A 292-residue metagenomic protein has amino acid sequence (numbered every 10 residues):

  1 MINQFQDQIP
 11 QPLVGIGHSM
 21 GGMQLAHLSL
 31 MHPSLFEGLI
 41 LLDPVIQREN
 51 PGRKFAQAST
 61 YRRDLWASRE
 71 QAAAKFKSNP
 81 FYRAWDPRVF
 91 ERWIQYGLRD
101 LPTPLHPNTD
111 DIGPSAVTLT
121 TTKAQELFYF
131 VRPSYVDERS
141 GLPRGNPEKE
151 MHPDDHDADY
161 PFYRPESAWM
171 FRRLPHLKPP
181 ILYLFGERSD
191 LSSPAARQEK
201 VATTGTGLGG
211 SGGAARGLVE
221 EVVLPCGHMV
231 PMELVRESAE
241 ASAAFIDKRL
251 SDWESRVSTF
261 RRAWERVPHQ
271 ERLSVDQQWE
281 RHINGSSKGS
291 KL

Functional and structural regions predicted by a protein language model:
Q4-N50: Conserved hydrolase catalytic core segment
P10, F36, R216-L218, C226: Core-facing hydrophobic residues within beta-strands of well-ordered domains
S34-A74: A catalytic-pocket lid/entrance helix-loop region that shapes and gates access to the active site across common
D43, A72, W93, Y183-G186 (+1 more regions): Generic structural signal for small/hydrophobic residues in well-ordered secondary structure, especially within
R69-K77, F90-I94: An amphipathic alpha-helix signature
G97-V222, S251-R266, R272-K291: Conserved serine/cysteine hydrolase catalytic core
V222, C226-A239: Catalytic histidine-centered segment of alpha/beta-hydrolase-like enzymes
S242-E254: Short, hydrophobic alpha-helical segments
